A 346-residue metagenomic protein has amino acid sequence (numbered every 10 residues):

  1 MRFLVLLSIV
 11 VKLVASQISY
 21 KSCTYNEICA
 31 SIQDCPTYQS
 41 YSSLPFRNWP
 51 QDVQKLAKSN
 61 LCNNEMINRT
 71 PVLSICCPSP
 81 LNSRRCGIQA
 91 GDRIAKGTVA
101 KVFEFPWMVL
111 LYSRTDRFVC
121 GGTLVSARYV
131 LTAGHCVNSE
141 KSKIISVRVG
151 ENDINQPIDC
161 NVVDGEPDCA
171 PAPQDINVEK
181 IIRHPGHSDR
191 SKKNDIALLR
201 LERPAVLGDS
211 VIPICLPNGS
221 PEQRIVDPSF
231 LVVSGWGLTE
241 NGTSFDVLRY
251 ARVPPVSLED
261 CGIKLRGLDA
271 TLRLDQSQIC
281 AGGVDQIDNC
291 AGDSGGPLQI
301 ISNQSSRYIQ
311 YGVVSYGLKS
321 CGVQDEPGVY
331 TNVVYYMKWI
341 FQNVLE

Functional and structural regions predicted by a protein language model:
R2-E346: Extracellular "complement/coagulation-type" protease architecture
